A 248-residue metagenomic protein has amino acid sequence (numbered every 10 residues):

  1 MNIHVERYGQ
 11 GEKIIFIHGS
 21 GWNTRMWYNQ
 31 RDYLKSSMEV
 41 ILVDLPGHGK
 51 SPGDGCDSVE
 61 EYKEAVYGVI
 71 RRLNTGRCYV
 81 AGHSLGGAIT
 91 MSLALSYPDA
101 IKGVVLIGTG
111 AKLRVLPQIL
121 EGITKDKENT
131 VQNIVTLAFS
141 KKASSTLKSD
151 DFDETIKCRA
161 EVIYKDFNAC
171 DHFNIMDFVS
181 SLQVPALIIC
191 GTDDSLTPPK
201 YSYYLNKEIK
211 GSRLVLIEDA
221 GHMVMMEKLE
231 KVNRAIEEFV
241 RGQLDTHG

Functional and structural regions predicted by a protein language model:
M1-F16, K35-E39, K157, E237-G248: Alpha/beta-hydrolase fold catalytic core
E6-P52: Conserved HGGG/HGGXW glycine-rich cap/lid loop of the alpha/beta-hydrolase fold
N29, I41-A81, R234: Active-site loop/oxyanion-hole signature of alpha/beta-hydrolase fold enzymes
G76-L113: Conserved hydrolase catalytic core segment
G122-Q183: Conserved alpha/beta-hydrolase catalytic His-Asp/Glu region
L182, I188-C190: Short beta-strand/loop motif that positions the catalytic acidic residue of the alpha/beta-hydrolase fold
D193-T197: Acidic catalytic loop of the alpha/beta-hydrolase fold
L216-G248: Catalytic active-site module of serine/aspartate enzymes centered on a nucleophile-bearing elbow/loop
